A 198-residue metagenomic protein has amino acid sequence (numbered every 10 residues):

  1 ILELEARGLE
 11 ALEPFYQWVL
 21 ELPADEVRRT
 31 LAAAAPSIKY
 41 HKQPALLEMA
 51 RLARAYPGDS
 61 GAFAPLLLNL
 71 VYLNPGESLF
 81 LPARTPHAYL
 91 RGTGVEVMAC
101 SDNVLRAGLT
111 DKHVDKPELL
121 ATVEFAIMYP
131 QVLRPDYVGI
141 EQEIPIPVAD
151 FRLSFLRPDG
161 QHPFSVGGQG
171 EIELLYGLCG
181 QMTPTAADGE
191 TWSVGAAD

Functional and structural regions predicted by a protein language model:
I1-A55: Long, charge-rich alpha-helical interaction segments
Y40-K42, L46-A50, R54-S60, L90-T93 (+1 more regions): Glycine- and acidic-residue-biased ligand/ion/polar-headgroup-sensing regions
K42-L47, A53-T85: Positively charged, Gly/Ser-enriched RNA/tRNA-binding surfaces
L68-F80, T85-A88, V95, L156 (+1 more regions): Short acidic-glycine-tyrosine-enriched beta hairpin
S78, P86, G94-V95, D102-V104 (+2 more regions): Short, glycine-/Ser/Thr-/acidic-enriched flexible segments
T93-E143: C-terminal, non-catalytic macromolecule-binding modules
G139, R152-Q169, G195-A196: Conserved short histidine dyad/triad with adjacent acidic residue
E141-F151: C-terminal structured domains
